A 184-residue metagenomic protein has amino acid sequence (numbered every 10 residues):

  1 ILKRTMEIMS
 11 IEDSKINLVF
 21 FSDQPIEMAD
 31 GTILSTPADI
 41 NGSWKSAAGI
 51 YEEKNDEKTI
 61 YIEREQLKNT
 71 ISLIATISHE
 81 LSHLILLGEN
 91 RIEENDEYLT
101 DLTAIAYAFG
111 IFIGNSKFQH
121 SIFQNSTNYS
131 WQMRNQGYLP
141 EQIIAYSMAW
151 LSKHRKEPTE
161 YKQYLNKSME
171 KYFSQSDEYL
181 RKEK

Functional and structural regions predicted by a protein language model:
I1-K58, E65-T70, I113: Auxiliary, metal-adjacent structural segments of Zn-dependent hydrolase domains
I8, L84, G88, A106: Active-site catalytic microenvironments for nucleophilic, acid-base chemistry
E63-L67, I85-E94: Short helix/strand-bridging catalytic loops that position acidic/His residues to coordinate divalent metals and engage
K68-T76, E94-Y98: Short, conserved micro-motifs enriched in small and acidic residues
I74-E89: Active-site recognition of the HExxH zinc-binding catalytic motif
S78-S82, T103-Y107, M148: Long, contiguous hydrophobic alpha-helical segments, chiefly transmembrane helices and signal peptides
E94-N135: Post-HExxH zinc-binding segment in Zn-dependent metallohydrolases
Y129-K184: Pan-zinc metallopeptidase signature
